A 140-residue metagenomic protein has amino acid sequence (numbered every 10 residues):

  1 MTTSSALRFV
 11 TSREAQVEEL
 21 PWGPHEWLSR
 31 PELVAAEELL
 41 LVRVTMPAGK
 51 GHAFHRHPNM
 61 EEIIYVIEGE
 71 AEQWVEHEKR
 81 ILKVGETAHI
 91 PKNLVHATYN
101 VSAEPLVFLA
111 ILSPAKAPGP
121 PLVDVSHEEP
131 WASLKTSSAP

Functional and structural regions predicted by a protein language model:
M1-E38, A53, P120-P140: A short, N-terminal "cap"/entry segment at the start of jelly-roll beta-barrel domains of the cupin/DSBH fold
P24, E37-V42, H52, M60-E62 (+3 more regions): A generic structural signal for short beta-strands and their flanking turns/coil linkers
E32-V34, T87, V101: Short polar/acidic secondary-structure junctions
L41-V44, H89, E104-P120: A short hydrophobic beta-strand segment most commonly corresponding to one strand of the jelly-roll/cupin
V44-P47, R56-V75, I111-S113: Short, conserved beta-strand element in jelly-roll/cupin
A53-F54, Q73-W74, I90, H96-S102: Short beta-strand His + acidic residue motifs that chelate non-heme Fe in jelly-roll/DSBH and cupin folds
E70-E72, K79, V95, P105: Structural motif
H77-K92: Short acidic-glycine-tyrosine-enriched beta hairpin
